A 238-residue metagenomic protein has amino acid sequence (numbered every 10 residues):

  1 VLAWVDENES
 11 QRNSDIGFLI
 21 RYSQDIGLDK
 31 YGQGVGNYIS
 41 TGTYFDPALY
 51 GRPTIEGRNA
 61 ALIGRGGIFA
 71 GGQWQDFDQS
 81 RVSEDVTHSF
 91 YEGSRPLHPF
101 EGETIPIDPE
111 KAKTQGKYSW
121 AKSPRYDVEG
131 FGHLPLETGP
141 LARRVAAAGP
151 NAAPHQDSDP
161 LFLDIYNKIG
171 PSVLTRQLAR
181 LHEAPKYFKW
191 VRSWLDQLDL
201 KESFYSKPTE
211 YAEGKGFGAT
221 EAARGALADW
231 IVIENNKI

Functional and structural regions predicted by a protein language model:
V1-R224: Active-site bordering "gate/hinge" segments that shape substrate access to catalytic or cofactor-binding pockets
F217-I238: Active-site and channel-lining beta-strand-loop segments that bind or position nucleotide-derived/phosphorylated
